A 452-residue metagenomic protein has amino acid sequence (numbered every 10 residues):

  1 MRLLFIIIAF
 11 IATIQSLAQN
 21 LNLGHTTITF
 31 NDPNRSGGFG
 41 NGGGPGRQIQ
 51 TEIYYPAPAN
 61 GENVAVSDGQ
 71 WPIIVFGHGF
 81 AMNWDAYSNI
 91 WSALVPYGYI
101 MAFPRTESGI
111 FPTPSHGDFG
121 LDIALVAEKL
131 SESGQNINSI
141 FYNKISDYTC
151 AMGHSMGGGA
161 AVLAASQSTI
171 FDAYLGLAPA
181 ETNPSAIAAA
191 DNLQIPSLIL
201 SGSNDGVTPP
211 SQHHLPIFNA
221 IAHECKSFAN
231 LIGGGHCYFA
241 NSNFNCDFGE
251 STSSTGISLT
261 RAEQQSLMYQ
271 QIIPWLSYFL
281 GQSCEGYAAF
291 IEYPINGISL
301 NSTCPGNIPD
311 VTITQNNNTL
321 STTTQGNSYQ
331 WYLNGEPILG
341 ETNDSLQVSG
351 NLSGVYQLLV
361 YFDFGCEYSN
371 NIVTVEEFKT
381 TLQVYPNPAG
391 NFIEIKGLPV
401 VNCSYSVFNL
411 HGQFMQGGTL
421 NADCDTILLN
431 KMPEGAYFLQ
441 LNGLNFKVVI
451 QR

Functional and structural regions predicted by a protein language model:
Q19-V75: Short conserved active-site loop signatures built around small residues
G42, N192-S266: Active-site-adjacent alpha-helix of alpha/beta-hydrolase-fold enzymes
V64-Q70, P114-M156: Gly/Ser-rich "nucleophile elbow"/oxyanion-hole loop immediately N-terminal to the catalytic nucleophile in hydrolases
D85-R105: Short amphipathic alpha-helix adjacent to the substrate-entry channel of hydrolases
G158-T169: Short glycine-enriched nucleophile-adjacent loop and the immediately C-terminal alpha-helix near the catalytic center
G233-G235, S242-P309: Alpha/beta-hydrolase-fold serine-hydrolase catalytic core, especially in secreted/extracellular enzymes
Q315-T324, F392-K396: A short beta-strand segment in extracellular, disulfide-stabilized domains
S328-P337, T342, L346-Q347, N351-C366 (+2 more regions): C-terminal outer-membrane/trafficking sorting elements
